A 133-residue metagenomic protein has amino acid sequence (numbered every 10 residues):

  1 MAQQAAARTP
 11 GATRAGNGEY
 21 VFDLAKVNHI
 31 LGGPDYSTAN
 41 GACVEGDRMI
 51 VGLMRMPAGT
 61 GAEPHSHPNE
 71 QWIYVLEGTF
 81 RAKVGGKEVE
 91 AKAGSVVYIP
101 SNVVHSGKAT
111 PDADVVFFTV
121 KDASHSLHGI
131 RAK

Functional and structural regions predicted by a protein language model:
M1-R48, I130-K133: A short, N-terminal "cap"/entry segment at the start of jelly-roll beta-barrel domains of the cupin/DSBH fold
D35-S37, G52-S66: Conserved short histidine dyad/triad with adjacent acidic residue
G41-C43, A62-H67, K108-A109: Short histidine-centered beta-strand/loop micro-motifs that create catalytic or ligand/metal-coordination sites
R55-P57, S66-A82, V120: Short, conserved beta-strand element in jelly-roll/cupin
W72, T79-R81, E88, V104 (+1 more regions): Structural motif
K87-S101: Short acidic-glycine-tyrosine-enriched beta hairpin
S101-L127: Ligand-binding loop in jelly-roll beta-barrel domains
